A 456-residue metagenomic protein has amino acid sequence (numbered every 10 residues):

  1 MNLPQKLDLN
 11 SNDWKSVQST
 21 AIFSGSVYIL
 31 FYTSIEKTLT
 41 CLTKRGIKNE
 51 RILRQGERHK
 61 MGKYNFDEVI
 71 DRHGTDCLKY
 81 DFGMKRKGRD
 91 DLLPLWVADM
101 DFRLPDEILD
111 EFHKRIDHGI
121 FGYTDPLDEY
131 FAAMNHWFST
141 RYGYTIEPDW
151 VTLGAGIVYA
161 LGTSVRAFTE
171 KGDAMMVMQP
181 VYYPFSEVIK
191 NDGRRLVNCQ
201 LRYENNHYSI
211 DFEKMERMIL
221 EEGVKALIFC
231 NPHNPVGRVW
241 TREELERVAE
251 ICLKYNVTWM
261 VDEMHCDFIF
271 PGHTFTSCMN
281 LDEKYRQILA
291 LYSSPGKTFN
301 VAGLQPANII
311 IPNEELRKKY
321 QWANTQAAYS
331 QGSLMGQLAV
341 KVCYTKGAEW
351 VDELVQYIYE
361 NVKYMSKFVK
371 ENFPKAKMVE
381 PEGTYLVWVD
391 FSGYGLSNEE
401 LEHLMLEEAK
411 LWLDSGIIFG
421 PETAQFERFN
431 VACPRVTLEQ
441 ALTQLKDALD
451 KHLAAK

Functional and structural regions predicted by a protein language model:
Q5, E36-K37, K48: Charged/polar low-complexity intrinsically disordered segments
A21, S26, R45, E50-Y64 (+3 more regions): PLP-dependent class I/II
I29-Y32: Hydrophobic alpha-helical signal peptides and transmembrane signal-/tail-anchor segments that drive secretory-pathway
D76-D90: An N-terminal-biased, well-structured beta-alpha scaffold segment characteristic of Rossmann-like dinucleotide-binding
R115, G122-A155: Conserved N-terminal alpha-helix of the aminotransferase class I/II PLP-enzyme fold
